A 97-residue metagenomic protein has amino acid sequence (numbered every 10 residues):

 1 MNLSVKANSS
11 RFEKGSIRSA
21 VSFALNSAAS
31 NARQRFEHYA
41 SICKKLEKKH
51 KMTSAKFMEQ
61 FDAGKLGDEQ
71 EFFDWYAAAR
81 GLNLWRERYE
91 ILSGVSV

Functional and structural regions predicted by a protein language model:
M1-K48, M52-K56, E87-V97: Small, basic N-terminal interaction modules of short regulatory proteins
R18-V21, L25, A32, F61-G64 (+2 more regions): Amphipathic alpha-helical coiled-coil segments and their boundaries
D68-V95: Short, compact, well-ordered microdomains
